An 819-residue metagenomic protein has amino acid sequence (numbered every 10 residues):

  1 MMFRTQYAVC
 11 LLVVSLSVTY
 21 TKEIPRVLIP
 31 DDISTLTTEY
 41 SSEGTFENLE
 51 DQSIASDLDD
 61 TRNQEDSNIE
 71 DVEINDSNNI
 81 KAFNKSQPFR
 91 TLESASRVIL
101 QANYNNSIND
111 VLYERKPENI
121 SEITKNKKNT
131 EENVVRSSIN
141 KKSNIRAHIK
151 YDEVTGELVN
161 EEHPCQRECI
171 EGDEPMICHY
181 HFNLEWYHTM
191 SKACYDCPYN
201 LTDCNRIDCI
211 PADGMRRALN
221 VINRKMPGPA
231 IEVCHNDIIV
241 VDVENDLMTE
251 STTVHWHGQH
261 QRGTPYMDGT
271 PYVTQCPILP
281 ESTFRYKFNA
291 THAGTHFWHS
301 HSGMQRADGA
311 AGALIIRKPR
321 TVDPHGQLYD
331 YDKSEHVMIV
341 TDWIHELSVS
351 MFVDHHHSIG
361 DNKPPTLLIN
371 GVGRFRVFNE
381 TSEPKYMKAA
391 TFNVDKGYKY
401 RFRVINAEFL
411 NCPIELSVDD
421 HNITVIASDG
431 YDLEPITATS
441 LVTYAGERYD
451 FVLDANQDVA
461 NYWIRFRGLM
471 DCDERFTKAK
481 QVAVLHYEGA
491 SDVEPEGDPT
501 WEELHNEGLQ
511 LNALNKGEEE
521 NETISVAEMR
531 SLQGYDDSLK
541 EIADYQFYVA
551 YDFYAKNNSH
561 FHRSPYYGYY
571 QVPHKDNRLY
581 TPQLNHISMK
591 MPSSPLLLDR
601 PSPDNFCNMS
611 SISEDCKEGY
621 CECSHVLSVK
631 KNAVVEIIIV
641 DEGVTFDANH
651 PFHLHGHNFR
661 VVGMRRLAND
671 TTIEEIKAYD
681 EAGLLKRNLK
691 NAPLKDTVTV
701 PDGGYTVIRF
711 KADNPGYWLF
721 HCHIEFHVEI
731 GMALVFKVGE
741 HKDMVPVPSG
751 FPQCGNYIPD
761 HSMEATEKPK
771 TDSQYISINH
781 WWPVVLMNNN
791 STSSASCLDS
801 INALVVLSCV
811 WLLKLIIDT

Functional and structural regions predicted by a protein language model:
F3-T21, A803-K814: Cleavable N-terminal signal peptides of Sec/SRP-targeted secreted and luminal proteins
T21-I33, Y40, N48, D57 (+9 more regions): N-terminal, post-signal-peptide metal-ligating segments of extracellular/periplasmic oxidoreductases, dominated by
Y180, L184-L328, N411-L441, N461-T477 (+4 more regions): Histidine- and aromatic-enriched segments that form or immediately flank copper-ligand environments
G263-P280, V340, V353-D544, S559-N577 (+4 more regions): Histidine- and aromatic-rich segments of cupredoxin/plastocyanin-like copper-binding domains
A307-Y386, V549: Eukaryotic endomembrane system proteins
G312, K333, A479-K480, S624 (+2 more regions): Transmembrane alpha-helices of multi-pass eukaryotic membrane proteins
P319-H336, A490-L504, K742-P752: Low-complexity, Pro/Ser/Thr- and charge-rich linker/hinge segments at domain boundaries
S773-L804: C-terminal GPI-anchoring signal of eukaryotic secretory precursors
